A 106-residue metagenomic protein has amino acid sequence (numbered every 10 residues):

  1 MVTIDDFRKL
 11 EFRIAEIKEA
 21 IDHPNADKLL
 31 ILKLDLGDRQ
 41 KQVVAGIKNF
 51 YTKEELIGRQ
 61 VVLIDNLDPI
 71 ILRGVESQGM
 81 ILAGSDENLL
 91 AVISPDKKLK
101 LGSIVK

Functional and structural regions predicted by a protein language model:
M1-K106: Phosphate-backbone binding interfaces of nucleic-acid-interacting proteins
